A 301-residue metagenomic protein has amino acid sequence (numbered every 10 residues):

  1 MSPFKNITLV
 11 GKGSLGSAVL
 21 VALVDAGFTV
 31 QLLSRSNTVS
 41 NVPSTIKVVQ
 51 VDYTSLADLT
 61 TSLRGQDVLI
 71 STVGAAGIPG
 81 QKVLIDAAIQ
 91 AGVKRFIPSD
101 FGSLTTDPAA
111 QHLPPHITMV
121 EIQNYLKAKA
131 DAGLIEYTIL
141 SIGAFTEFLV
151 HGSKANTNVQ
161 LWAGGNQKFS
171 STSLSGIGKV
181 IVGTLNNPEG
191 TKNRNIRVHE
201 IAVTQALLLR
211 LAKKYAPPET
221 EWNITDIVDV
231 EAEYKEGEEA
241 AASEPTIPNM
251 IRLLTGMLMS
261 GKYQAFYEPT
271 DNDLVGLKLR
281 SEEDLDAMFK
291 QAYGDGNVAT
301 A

Functional and structural regions predicted by a protein language model:
S2-T45, T54-A57, P79, A91 (+2 more regions): Oxidoreductase cofactor-interface core, primarily capturing Rossmann-like NAD(P)-dependent enzymes
K47-D67: Conserved Rossmann-fold cofactor-binding substructure of NAD(P)-dependent oxidoreductases
T60, L174-V182, E282-K290: Short, amphipathic alpha-helical "lid/cap" segments that border enzyme active or binding sites
R64-P98, H116-K127: NAD(P)-cofactor binding segment of oxidoreductase domains
G65, G183, K214, Q291-G294: Residues within well-ordered alpha-helical secondary structure of globular protein domains
S99-S103: A short, structured active-site edge motif that brings together acidic residues
V230-A301: A hydrophobic C-terminal alpha-helical subdomain
